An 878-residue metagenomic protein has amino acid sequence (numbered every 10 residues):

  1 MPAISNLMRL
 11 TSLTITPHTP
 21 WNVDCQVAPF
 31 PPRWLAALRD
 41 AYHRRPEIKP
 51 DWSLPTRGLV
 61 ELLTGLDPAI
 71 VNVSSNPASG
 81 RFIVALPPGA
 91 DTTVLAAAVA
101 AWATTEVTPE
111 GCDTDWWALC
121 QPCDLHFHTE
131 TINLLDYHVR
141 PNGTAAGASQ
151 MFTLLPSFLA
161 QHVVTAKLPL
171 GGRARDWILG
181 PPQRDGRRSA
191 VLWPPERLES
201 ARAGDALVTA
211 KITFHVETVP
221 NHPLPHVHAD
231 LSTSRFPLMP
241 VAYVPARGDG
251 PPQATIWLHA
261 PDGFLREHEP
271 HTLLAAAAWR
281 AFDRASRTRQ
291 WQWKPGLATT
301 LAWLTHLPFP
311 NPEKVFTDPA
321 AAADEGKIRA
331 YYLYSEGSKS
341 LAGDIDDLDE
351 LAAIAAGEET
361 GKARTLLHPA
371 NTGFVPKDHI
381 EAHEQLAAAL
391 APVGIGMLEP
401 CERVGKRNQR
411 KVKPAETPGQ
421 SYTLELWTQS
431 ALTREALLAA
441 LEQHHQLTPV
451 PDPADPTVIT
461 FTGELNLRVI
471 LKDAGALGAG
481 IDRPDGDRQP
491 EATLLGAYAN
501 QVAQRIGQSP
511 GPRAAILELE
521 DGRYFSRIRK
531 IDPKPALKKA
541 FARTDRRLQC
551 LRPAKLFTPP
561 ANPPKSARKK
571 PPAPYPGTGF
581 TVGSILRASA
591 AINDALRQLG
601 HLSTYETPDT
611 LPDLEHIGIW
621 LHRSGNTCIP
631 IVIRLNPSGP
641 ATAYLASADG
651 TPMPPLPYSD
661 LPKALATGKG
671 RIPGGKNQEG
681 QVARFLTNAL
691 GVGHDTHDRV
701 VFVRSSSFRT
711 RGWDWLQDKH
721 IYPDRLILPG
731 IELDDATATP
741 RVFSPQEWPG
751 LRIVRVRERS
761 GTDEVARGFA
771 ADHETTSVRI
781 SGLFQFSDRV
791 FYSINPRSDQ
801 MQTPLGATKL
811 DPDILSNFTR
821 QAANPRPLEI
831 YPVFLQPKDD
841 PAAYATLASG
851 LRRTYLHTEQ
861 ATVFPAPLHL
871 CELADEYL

Functional and structural regions predicted by a protein language model:
P2-P295, D318-P319, Q446-P533, K539-L878: Long, contiguous domain-sized segments
T272-I531: Long, charge-dense tracts
A436-A440, A536, R684: Long, highly charged amphipathic alpha-helices
